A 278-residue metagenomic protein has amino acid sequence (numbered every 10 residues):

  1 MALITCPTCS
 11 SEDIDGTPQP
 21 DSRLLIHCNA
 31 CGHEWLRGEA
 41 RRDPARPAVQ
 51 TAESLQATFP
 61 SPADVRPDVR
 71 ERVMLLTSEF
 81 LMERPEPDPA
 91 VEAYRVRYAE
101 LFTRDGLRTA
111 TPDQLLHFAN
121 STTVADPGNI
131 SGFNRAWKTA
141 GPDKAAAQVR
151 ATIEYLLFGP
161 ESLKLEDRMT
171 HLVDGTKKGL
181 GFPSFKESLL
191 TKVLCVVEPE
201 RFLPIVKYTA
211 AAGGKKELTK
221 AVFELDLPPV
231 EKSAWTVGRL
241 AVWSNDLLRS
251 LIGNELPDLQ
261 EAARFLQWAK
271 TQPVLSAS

Functional and structural regions predicted by a protein language model:
A2-T5, S22-L24: Short metal-coordination and nucleic-acid-contact micro-motifs, chiefly zinc-binding Cys/His arrays
P7-C9, A30: Short, cysteine/histidine-rich loop/knuckle motifs that typically chelate Zn2+
I14-D15, L36: Short functional micro-motifs and their immediate structural scaffolds
S22-E34: Cysteine-rich micro-motifs
G32-A48: Short metal-binding segments enriched for Cys and/or His
R46-P183, E200-S278: An N-terminal alpha-helical hairpin/helix-loop-helix interaction module that forms a charged, gly/pro-flexible surface
T191-V193: Conserved beta-strand->loop/alpha-helix structural units within folded catalytic cores of enzymes with alpha/beta
